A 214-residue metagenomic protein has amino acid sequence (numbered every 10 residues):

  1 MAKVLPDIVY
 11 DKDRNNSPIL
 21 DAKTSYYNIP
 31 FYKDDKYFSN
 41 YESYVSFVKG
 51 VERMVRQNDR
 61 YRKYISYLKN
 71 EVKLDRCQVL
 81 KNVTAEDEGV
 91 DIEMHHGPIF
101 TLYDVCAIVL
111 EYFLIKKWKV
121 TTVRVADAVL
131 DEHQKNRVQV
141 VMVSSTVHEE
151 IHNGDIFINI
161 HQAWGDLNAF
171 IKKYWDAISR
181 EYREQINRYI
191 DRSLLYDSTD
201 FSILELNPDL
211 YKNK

Functional and structural regions predicted by a protein language model:
M1-E88, T101, I178-K214: A boundary/linker detector
S39, V120-T121, Q162: Short coil/turn linker and secondary-structure boundary residues
Q57-D59, K119-T122, S144: Short, structured coil/loop segments at alpha-helix boundaries
R76, E93, V143: The −1 position to Zn-ligating cysteines in a subset of zinc-ribbon hairpins
L80-N82, G97, S145-T146: Short, well-ordered beta-to-alpha junction loops that form the rim of enzyme active sites and present histidine/acidic
T84-Q139: Histidine-centered nuclease catalytic patch
E132-K214: A detector for short metal-coordination/catalytic motifs
